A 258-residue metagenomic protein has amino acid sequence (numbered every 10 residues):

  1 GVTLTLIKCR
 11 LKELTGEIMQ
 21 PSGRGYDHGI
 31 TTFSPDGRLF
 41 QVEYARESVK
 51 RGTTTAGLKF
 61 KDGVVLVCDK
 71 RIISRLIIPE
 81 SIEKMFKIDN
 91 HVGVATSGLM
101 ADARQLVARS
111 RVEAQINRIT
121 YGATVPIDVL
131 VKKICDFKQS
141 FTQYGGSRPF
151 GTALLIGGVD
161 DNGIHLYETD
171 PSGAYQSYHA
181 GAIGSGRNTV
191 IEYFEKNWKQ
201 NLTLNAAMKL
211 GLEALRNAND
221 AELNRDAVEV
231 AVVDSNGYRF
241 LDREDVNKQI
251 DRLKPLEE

Functional and structural regions predicted by a protein language model:
V2-K8: Extreme N-terminal basic, low-complexity initiation segments that serve as generic localization/processing leaders
C9-E258: Long, low-complexity N-terminal extensions
